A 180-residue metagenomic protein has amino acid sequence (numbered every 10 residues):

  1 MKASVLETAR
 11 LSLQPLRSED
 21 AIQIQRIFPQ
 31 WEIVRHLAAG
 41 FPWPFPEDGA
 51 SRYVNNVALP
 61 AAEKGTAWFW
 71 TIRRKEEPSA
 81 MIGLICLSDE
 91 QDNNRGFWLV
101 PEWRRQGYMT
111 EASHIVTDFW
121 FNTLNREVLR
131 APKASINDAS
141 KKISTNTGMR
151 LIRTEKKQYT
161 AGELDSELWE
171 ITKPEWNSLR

Functional and structural regions predicted by a protein language model:
M1-H36, F69-R180: Acyl-donor (CoA/ACP) binding surface of acyl/acetyltransferases
V34-N56: Conserved GNAT-fold acetyl-CoA-binding loop/helix
P42, E63-G65, G162-L164: Short coil/turn motifs at beta-sheet boundaries
P42-P46, W68, I136: Short, conserved alpha-helical segments within structured domains
N56-T71: A short helix-loop-beta-strand connector motif used in the catalytic cores of GNAT acetyltransferases and, in some
